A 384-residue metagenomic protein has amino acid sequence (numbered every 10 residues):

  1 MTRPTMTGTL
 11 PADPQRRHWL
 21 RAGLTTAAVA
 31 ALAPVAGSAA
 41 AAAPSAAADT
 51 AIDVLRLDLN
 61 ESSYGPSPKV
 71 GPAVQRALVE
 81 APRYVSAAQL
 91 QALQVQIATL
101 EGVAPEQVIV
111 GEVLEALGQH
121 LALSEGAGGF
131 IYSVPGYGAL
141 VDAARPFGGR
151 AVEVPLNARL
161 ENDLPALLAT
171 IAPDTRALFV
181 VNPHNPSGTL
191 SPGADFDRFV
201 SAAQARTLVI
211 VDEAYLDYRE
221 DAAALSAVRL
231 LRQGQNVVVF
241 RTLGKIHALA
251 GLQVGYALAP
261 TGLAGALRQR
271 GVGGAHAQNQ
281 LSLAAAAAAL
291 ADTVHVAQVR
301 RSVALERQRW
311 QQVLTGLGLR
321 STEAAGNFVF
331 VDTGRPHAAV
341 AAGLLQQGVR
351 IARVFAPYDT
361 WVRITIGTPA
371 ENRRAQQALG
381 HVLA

Functional and structural regions predicted by a protein language model:
R3-A28: N-terminal secretory signal peptides and thylakoid transit peptides that target proteins across membranes
S38-E115, H120: N-terminal small-domain helix-loop-helix segment of the aminotransferase-like
S67, N236-G316, R320-T322: PLP-dependent aminotransferase class I/II
T99, L164-P173, T189-V209, E213-I246: Active-site pre-lysine segment of PLP-dependent enzymes
L123-V180: PLP-dependent aminotransferase-like
L156, V303-A304, V313-Q347: Conserved PLP-binding catalytic core of the aspartate aminotransferase-like
G343-Q347, F355-A384: PLP-dependent enzyme catalytic core of the Aspartate aminotransferase-like
